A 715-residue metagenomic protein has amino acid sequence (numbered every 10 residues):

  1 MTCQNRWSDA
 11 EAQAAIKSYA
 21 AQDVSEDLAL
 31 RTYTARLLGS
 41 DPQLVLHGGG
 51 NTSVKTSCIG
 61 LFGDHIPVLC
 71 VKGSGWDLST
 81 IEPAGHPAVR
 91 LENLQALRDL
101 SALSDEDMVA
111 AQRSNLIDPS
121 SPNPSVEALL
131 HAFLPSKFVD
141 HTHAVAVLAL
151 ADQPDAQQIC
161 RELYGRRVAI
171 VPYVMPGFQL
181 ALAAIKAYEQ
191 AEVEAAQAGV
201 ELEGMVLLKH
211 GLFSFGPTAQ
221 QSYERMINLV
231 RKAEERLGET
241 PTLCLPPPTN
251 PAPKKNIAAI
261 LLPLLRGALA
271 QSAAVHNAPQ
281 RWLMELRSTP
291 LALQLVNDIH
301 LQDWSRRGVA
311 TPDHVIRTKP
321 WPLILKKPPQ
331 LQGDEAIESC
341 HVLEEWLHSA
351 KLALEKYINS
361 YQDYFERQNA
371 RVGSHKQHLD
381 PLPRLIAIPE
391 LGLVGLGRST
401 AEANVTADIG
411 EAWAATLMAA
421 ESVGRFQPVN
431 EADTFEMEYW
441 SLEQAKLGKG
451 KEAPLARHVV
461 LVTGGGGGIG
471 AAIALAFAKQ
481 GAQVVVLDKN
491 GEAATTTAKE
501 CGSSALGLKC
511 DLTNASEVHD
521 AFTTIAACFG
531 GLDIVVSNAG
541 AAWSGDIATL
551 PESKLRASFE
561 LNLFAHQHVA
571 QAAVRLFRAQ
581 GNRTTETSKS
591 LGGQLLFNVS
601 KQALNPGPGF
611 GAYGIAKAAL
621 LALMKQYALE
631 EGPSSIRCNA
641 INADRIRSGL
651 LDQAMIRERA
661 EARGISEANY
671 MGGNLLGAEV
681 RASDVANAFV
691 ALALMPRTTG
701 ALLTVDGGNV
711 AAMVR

Functional and structural regions predicted by a protein language model:
M1-V460, A472: Glycine-rich flexible loops
V536, G632, R637, R697-A701: Short, small/polar-rich loop/turn modules that mediate ligand/substrate recognition or access, typified
D546-I547, P551-F559: Substrate-binding pocket helix/loop in short-chain dehydrogenase/reductase
A570, A616: Active-site helix of classical SDR
R575, L629-E630: Alpha-helical segment proximal to the catalytic Tyr-Lys
S600: Residue(s) in the substrate-gating loop at a strand-loop-helix junction that position the organic substrate next
E679-V705, V710: C-terminal substrate-recognition "lid" of short-chain dehydrogenase/reductases
